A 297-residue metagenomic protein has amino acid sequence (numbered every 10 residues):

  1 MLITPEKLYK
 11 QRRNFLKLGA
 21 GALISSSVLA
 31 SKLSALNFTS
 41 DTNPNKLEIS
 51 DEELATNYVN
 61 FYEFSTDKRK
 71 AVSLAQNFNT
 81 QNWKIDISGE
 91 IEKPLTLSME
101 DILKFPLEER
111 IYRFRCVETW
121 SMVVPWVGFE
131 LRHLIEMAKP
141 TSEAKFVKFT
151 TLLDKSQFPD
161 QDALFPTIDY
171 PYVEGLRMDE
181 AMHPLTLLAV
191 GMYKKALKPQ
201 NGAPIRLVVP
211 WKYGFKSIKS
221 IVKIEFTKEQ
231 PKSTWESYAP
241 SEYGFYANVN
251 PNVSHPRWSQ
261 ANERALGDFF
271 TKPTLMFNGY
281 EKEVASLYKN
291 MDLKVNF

Functional and structural regions predicted by a protein language model:
M1-N14, G21-S26: N-terminal secretory signal peptides
L18-A20, S88: Feature targets compositionally biased, intrinsically disordered low-complexity regions with long contiguous runs
S27-S31: Hydrophobic membrane-targeting alpha-helices
L33-F297: Structured, non-membrane catalytic/scaffold regions adjacent to prosthetic-group chemistry
